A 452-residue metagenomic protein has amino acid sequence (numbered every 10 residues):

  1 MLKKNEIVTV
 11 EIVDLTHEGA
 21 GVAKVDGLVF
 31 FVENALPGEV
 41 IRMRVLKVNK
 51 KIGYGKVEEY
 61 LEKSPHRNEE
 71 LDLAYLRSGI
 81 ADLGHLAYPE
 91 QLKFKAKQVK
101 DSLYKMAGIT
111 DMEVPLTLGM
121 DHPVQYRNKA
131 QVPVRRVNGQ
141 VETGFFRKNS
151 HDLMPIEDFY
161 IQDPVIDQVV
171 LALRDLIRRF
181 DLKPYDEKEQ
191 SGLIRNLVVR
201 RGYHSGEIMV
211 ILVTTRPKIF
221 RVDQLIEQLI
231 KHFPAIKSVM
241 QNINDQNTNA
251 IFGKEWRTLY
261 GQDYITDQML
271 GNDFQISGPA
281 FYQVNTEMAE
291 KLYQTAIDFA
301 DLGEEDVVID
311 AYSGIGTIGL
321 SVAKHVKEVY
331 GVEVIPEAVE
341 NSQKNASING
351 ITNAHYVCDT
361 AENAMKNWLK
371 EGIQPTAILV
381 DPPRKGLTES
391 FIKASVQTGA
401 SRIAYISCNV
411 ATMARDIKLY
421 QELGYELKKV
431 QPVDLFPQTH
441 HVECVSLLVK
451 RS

Functional and structural regions predicted by a protein language model:
M1-A74, H355-Y356: Terminal RNA-binding accessory module
L2-T9, H17, P217, R221-S452: Rossmann-like S-adenosyl-L-methionine
G21-D26, G144-R147, I211-V213, S342: Short, acidic/hydrophobic/Gly-rich beta-strand patch recurrent on exposed beta strands that often constitutes part
E58-E69, L73-P184, H204: Extended interfacial segments that mediate partner engagement and assembly in macromolecular machines
P115-P123, E187, N196, P432-L435: Short, solvent-exposed loop/turn elements at beta->coil junctions and helix N-caps that rim active or binding pockets
L153-R195, R216-M240: Internal alpha/beta scaffold segment
V198-G202, I208-K218: Carbohydrate-binding surface patches
